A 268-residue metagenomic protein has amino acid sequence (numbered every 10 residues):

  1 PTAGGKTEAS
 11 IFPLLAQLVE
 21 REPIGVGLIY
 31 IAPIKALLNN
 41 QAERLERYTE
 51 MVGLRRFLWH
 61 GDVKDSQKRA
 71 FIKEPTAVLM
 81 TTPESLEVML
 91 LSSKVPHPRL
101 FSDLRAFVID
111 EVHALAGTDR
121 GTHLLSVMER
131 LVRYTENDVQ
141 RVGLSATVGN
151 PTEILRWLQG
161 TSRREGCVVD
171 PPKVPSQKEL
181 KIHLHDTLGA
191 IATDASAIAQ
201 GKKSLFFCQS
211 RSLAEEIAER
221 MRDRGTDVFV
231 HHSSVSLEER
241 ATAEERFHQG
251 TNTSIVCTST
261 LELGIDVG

Functional and structural regions predicted by a protein language model:
P1-G268: Helicase motor core with emphasis on the C-terminal RecA-like subdomain
